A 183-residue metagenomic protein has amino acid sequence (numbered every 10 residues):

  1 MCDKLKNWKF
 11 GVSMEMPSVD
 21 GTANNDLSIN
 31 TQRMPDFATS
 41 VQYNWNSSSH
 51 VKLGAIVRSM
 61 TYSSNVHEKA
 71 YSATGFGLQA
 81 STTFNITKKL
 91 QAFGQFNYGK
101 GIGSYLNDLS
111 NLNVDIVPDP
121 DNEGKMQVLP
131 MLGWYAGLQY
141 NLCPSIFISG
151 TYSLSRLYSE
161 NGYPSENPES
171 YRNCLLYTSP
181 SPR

Functional and structural regions predicted by a protein language model:
M1-Q42, S59, L109-E123: Surface-exposed coil loops of outer-membrane beta-barrel proteins
C2-L5, Y43-W45, F84, Y140 (+1 more regions): Residue-level signature of outer-membrane beta-barrel architecture
N46-N173: Detector for outer-membrane/organellar transmembrane beta-barrel domains, recognizing the amphipathic beta-strand
Y177-R183: Conserved small/polar residues in nucleotide/adenosyl-binding loops
